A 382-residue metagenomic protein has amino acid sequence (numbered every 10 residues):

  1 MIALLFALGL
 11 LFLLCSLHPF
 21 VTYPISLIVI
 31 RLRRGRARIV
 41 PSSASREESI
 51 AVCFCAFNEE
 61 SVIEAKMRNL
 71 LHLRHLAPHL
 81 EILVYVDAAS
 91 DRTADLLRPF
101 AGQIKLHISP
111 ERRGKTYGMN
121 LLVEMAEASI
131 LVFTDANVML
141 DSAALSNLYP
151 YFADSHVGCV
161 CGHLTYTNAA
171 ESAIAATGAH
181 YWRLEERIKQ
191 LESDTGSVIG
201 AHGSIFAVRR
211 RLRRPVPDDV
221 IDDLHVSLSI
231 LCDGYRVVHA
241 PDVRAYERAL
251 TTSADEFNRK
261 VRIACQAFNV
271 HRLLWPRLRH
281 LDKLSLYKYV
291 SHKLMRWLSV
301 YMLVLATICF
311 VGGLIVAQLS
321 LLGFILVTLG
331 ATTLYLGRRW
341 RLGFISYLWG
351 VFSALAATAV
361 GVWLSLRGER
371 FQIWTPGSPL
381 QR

Functional and structural regions predicted by a protein language model:
V21, S26-S49, A254-D255, W275-Y289 (+1 more regions): Juxtamembrane C-terminal module of membrane proteins
S61-A65, D91-P99, A143: Acidic helix N-cap motif at the loop->helix transition within catalytic regions of sugar-transfer enzymes
R68-H79: Short, acidic, metal-binding catalytic loop of nucleotide-sugar glycosyltransferases
N69, Y85-A94, E111-R113, V138: A conserved acidic beta->alpha catalytic loop
H79-L83, A94-M125, A176-W182, R187: Conserved donor nucleotide-binding strand/loop of the catalytic core
R92, D135-Y151: Acidic donor-binding/catalytic loop of UDP-sugar-dependent glycosyltransferases, especially processive GT2
L131: Short aromatic/hydrophobic "clamp" motif used to bind/position activated sugar donors
F152-L184, D218, D222-Y289, S346 (+1 more regions): Catalytic donor/gating beta->alpha subdomain of glycosyltransferases that bind UDP-sugars
